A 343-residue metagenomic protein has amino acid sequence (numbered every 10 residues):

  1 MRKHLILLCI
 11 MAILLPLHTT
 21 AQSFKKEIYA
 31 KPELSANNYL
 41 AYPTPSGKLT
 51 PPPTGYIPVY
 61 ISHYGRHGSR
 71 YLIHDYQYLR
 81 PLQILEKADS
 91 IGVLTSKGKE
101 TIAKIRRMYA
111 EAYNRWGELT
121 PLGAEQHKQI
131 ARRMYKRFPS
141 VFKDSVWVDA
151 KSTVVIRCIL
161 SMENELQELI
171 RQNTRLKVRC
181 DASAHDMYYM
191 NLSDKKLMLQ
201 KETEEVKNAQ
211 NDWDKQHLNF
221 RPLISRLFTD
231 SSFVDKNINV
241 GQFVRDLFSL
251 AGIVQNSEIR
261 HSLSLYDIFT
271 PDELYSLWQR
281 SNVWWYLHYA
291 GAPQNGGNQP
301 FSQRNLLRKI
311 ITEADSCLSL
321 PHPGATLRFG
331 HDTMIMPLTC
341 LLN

Functional and structural regions predicted by a protein language model:
M1-F24: Bacterial Sec-dependent N-terminal signal peptides
Q22-W147, T153-A325, G330-N343: Signature for phosphate-centric chemistry
